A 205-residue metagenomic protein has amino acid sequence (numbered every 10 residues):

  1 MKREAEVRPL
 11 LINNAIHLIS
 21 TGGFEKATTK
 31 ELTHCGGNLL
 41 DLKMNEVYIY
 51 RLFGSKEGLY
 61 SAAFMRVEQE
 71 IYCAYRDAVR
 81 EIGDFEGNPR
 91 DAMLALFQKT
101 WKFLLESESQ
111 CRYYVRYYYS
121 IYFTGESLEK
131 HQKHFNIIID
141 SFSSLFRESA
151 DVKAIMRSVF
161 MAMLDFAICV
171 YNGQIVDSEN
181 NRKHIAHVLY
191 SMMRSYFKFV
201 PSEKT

Functional and structural regions predicted by a protein language model:
V7-I16, L32, A63-V67, I71-Y75: Generic hydrophobic, amphipathic alpha-helix propensity
L10, L18-G58, A62: Helix-turn-helix
N14, L18, C35, K99 (+2 more regions): Amphipathic alpha-helical interface segments
A62, R66, R76-E106, I155: Hydrophobic alpha-helical connector segments
Q69-D77, D91, Y122-R157, H187: Amphipathic alpha-helical packing segments from all-alpha helical-bundle domains
R76-E81, Y114-Y122: Short linear capping/connector segments at secondary-structure termini
L96-L105, R116-Y122, M192: Helix-loop "lid/cap" segments that line or gate small-molecule binding pockets
R112-R116, Q132, S144-M192, Y196 (+1 more regions): Hydrophobic/aromatic-rich alpha-helical bundle segments in the mid-to-C-terminal region
